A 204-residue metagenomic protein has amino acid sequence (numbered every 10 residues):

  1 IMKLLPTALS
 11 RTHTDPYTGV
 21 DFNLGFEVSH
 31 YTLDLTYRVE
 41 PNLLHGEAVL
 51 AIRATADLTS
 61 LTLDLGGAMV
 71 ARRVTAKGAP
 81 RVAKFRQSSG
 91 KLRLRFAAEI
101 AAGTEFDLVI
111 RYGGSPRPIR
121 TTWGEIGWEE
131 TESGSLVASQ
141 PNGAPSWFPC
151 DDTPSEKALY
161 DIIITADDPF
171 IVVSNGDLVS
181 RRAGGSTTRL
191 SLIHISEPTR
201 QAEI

Functional and structural regions predicted by a protein language model:
I1-S196, R200: Acidic/His-enriched low-complexity segments
